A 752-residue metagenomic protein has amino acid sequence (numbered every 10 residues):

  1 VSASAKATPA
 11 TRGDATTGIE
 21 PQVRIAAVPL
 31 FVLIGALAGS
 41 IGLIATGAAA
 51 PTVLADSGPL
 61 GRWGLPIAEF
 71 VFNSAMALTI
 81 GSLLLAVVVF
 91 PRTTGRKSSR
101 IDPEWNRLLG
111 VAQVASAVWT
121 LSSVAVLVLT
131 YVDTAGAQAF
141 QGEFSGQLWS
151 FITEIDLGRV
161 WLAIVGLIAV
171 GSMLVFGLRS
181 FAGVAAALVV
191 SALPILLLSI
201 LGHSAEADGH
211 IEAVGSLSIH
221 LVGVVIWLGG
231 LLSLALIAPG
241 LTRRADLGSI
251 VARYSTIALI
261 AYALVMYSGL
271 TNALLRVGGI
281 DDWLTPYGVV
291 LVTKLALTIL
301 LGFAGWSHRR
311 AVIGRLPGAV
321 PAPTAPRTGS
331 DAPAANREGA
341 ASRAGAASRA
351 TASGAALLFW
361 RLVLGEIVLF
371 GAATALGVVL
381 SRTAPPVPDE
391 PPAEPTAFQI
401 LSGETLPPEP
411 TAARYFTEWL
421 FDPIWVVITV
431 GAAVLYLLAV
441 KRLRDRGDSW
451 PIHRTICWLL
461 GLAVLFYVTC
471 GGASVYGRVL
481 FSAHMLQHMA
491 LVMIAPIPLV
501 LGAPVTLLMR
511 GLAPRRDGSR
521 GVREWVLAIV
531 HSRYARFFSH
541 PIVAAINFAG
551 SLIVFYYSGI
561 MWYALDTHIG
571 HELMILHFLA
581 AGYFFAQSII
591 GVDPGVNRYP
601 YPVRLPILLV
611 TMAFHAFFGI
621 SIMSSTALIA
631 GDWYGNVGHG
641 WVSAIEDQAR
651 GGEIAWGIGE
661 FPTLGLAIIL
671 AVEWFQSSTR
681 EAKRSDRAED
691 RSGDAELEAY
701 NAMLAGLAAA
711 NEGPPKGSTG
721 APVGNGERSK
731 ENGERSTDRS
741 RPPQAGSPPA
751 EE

Functional and structural regions predicted by a protein language model:
V1-F416, D647-R650, I654, F661 (+5 more regions): Polytopic transmembrane helical bundles with strong interfacial aromatic enrichment
F31-L43, I168-M173, L193, A375-L376 (+4 more regions): Hydrophobic core of alpha-helical transmembrane segments in multi-pass integral membrane proteins
W63, E69-V71, A77, A112 (+7 more regions): Early transmembrane hairpin module of multi-pass membrane proteins
L84-L109, L232-R253, L274-W283, S307-P333 (+9 more regions): Juxtamembrane membrane-water interface segments of multi-pass membrane proteins, especially cytoplasmic-side
V132, H203-V214, T271-L291, C470-S482 (+2 more regions): Interfacial helix-loop-helix junctions of multi-pass membrane proteins
I200-A205, G209-T242, N272-L275, V290-G305 (+6 more regions): Functional transmembrane alpha-helices
M266, L527-F617: Hydrophobic transmembrane alpha-helical segments that form the core helix bundle of multi-pass membrane enzymes
L284-A296, R361-V368, T417-W425, A564 (+4 more regions): Membrane-interface transmembrane-helix boundary segments in multi-pass integral membrane proteins
